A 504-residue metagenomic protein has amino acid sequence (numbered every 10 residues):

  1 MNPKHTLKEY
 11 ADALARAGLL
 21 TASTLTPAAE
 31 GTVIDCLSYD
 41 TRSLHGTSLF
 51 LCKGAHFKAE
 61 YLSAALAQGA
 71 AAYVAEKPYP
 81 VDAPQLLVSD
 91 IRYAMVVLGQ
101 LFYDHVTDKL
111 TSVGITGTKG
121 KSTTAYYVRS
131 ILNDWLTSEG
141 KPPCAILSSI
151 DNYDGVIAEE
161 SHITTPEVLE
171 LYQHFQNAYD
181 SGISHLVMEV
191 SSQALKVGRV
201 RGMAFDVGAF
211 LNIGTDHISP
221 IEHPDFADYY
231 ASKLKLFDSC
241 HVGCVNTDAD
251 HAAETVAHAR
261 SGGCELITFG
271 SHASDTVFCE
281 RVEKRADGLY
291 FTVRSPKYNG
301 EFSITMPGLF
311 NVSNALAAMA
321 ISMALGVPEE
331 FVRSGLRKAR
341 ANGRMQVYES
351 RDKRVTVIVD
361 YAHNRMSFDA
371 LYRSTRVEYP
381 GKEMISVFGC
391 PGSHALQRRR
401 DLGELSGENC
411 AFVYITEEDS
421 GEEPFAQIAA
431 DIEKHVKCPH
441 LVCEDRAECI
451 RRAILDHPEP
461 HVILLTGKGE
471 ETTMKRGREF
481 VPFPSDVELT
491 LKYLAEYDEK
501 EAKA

Functional and structural regions predicted by a protein language model:
M1-L19, G46, A55, G263 (+4 more regions): ATP-dependent carboxylate-amine ligase
M1-V97, L101, D250, F278-E283 (+5 more regions): N-terminal leader/targeting and accessory segments in enzymes
A71-P80, S148-D151, D248-D250, S271-H272 (+1 more regions): Short, polar loop motifs at secondary-structure junctions
Y79-D82, D180-S181, K196, D206-V357 (+2 more regions): Acidic, Mg2+-coordinating active-site environments of NTP-dependent enzymes
D82-I91, E159-H162, G263-I267, H440: Active-site regions of enzymes building and remodeling cell-envelope glycoconjugates
M95-G243, T247, A253-G262, S322 (+2 more regions): Phosphate-binding loop of NTP-binding sites
I146, M188, G208, V245 (+4 more regions): Structural beta-sheet core signal
